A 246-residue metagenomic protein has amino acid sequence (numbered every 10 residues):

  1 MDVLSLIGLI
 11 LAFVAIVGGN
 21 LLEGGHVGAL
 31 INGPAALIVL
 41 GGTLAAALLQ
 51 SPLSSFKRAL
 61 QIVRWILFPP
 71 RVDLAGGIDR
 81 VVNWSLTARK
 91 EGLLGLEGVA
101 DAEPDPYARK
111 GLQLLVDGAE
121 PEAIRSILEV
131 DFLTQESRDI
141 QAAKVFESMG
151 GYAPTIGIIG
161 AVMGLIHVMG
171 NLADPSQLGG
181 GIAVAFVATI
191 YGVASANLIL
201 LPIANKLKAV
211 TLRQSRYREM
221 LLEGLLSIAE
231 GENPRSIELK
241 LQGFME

Functional and structural regions predicted by a protein language model:
M1-I7: Membrane-entry signal-anchor segments at the cytosolic-membrane interface, especially the N-terminal signal anchor
L4, A15-A142, Q214-E246: Large intracellular
I7-I10, V14-V27, D131-V210: Helix-termination/interfacial motifs at the ends of transmembrane alpha-helices
